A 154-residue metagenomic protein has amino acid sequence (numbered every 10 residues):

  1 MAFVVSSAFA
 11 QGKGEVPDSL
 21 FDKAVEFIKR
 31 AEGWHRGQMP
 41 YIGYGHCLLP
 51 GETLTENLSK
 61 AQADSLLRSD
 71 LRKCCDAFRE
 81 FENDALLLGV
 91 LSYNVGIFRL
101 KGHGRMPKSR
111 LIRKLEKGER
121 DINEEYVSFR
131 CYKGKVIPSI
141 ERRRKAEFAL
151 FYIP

Functional and structural regions predicted by a protein language model:
M1-V4: Bacterial N-terminal signal peptides
S6-Q38, H46-T53, L58-A77, I97-P154: Long, amphipathic alpha-helical surface segments
R79-A85: Structural motif
A85-R99: Short N-proximal segments of mature Sec-exported proteins
